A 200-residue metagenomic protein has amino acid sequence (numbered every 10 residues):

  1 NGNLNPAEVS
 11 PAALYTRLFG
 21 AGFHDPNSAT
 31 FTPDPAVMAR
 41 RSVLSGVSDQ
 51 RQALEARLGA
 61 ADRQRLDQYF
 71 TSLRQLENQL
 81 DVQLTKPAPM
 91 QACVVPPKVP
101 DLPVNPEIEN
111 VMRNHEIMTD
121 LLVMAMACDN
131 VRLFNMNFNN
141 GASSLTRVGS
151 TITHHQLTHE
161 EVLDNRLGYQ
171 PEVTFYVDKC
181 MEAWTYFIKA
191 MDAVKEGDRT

Functional and structural regions predicted by a protein language model:
N1-T200: Ligand-binding pockets and gating/stacking loops
